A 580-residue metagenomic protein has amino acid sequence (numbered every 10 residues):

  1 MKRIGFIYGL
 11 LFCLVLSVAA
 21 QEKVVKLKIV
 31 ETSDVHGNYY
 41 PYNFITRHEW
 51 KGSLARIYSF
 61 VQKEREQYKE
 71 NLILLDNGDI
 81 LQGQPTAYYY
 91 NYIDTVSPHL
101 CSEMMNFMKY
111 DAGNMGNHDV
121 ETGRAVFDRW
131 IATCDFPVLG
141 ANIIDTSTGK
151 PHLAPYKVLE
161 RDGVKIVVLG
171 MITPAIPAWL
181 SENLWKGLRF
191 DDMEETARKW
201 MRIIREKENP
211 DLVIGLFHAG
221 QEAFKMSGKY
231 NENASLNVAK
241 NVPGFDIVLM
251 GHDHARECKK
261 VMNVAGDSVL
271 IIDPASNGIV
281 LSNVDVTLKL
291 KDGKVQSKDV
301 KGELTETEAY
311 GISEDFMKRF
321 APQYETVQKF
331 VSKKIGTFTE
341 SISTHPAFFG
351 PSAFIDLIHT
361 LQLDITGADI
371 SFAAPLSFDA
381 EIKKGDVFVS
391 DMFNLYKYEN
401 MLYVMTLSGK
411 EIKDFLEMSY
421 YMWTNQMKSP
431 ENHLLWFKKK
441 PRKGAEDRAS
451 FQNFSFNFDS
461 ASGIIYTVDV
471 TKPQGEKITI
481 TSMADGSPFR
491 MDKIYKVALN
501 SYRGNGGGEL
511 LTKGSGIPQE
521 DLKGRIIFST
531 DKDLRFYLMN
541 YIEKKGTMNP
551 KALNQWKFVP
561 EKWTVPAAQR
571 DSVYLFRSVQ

Functional and structural regions predicted by a protein language model:
M1-K23: Bacterial Sec-dependent N-terminal signal peptides
Q21-E308, F349-L361, S371, S529: Acidic, metal/ion-coordinating pockets
E22-K28, T32, G37-R47, K51-K63 (+6 more regions): Catalytic centers of hydrolytic enzymes
